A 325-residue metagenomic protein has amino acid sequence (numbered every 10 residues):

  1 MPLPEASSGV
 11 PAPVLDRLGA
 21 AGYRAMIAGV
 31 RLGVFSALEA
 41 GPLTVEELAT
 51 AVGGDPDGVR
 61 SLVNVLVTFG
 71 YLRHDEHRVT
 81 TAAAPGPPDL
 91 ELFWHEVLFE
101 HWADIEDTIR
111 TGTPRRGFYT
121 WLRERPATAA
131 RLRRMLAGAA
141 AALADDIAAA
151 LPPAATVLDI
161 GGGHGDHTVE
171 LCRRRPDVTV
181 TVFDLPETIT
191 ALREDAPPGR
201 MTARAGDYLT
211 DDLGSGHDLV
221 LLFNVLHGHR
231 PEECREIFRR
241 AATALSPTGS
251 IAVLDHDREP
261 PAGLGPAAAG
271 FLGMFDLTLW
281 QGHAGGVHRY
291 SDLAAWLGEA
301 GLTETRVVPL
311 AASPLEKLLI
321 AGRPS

Functional and structural regions predicted by a protein language model:
M1-T68, H74, L158-S325: Alpha-helical subdomain
D16-R31, S36-A37, D57-A155: Conserved Class I S-adenosyl-L-methionine-dependent methyltransferase catalytic core
